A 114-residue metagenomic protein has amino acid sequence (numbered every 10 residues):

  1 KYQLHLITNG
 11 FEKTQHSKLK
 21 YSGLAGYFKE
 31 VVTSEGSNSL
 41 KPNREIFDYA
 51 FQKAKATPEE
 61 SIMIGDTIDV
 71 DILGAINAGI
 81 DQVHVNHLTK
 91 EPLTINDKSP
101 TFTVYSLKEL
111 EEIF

Functional and structural regions predicted by a protein language model:
Q3-F114: Asp-based, Mg2+/Mn2+-dependent phosphohydrolase catalytic module
